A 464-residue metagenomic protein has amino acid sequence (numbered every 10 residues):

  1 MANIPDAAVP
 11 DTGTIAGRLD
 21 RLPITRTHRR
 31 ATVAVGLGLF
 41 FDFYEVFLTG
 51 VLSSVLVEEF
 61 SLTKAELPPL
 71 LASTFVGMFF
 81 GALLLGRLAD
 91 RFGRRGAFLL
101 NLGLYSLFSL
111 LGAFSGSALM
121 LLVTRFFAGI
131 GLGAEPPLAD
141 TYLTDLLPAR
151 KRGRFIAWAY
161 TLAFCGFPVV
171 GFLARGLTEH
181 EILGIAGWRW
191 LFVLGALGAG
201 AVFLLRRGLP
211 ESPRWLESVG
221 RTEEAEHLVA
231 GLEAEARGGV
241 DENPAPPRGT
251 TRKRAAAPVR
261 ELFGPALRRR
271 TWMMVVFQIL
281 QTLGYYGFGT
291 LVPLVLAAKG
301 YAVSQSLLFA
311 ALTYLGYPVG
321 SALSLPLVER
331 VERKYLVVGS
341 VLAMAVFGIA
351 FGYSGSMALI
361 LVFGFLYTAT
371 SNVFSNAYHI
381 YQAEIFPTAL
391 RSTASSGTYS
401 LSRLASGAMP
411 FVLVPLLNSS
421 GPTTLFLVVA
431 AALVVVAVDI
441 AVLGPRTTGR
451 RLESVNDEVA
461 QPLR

Functional and structural regions predicted by a protein language model:
M1-R464: Transmembrane-helix signature of 12-pass secondary carriers
